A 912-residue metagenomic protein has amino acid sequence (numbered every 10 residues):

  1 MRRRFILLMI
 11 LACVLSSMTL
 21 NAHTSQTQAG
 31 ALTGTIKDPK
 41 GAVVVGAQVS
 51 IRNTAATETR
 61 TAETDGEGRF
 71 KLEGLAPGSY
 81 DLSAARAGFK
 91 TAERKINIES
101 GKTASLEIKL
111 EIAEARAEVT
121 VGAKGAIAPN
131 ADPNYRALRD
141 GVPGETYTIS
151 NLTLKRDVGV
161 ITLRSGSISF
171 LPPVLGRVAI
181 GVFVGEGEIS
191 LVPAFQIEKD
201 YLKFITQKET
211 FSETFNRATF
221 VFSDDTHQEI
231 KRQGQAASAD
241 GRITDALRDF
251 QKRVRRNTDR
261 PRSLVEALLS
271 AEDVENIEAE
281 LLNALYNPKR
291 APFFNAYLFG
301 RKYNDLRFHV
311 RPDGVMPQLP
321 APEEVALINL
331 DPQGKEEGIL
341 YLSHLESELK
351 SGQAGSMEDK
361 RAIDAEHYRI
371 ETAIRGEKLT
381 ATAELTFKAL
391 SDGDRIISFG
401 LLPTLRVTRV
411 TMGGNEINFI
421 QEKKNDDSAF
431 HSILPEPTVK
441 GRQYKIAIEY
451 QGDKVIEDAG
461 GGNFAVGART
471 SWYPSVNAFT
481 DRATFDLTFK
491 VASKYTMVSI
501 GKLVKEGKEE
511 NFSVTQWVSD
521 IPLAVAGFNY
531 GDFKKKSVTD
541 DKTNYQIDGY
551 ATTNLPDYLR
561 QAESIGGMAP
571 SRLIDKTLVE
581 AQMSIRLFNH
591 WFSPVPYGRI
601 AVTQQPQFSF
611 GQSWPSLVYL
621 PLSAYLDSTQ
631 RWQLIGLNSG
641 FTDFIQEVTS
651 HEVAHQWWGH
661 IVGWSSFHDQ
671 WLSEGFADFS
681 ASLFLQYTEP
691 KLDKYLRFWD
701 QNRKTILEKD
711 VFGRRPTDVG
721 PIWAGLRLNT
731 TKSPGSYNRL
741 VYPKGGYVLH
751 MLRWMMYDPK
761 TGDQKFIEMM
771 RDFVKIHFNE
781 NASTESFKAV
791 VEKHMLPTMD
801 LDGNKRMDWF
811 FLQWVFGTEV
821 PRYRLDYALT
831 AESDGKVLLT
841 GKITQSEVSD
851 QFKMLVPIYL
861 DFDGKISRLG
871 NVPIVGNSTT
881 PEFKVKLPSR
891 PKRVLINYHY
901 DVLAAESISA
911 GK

Functional and structural regions predicted by a protein language model:
H23-A128: Periplasm-facing N-terminal accessory domains of Gram-negative outer-membrane beta-barrel systems
P129-T380, T470, S475-F479, D808-Q813: N-terminal, polar/Ser/Thr-rich
E346-A354, E358-E384, K388-G393, G400-P403 (+2 more regions): Hydrophobic helix-coil surface modules that form long, contiguous segments used for peptide/substrate interaction
Q353-E358, K440, E449-F489, T539 (+1 more regions): Glycine/proline-rich low-complexity spacer/linker segments in large multi-domain proteins
S391, T730-T731, S736-G841: Amphipathic alpha-helical substructures
R395-I397, P403-G414, N804, V820-R824 (+1 more regions): Beta-strand-rich binding/interaction modules
T480, Q582, R586-L587, G636-K704: Zinc-dependent metallopeptidase catalytic helix centered on the HExxH motif and its immediate flanking segment
E674, D678-M751, M755, H777-F778: Acidic/His/Gly-enriched intrinsically disordered linker/tail segments that often contain short helix/coil "MoRF-like"
